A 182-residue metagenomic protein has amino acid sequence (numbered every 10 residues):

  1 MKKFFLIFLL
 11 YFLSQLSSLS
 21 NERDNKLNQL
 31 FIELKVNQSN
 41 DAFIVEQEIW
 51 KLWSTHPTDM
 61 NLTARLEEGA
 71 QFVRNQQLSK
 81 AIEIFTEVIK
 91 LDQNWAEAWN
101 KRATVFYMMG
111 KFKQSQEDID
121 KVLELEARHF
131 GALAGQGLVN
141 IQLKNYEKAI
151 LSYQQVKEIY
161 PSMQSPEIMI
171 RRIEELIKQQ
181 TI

Functional and structural regions predicted by a protein language model:
I7-Q15: Bacterial N-terminal signal peptides
S18-E67: N-terminal leader/linker segments that initiate helical-solenoid repeat arrays
N28-Q38, I141-S165, R171, E175: TPR/TPR-like (Sel1-like) alpha-helical repeat modules
L34-K35, W50-W53, I89, L123 (+2 more regions): A conserved position within tetratricopeptide repeats
D41-F43, P57, F130-G131, Y160-R172 (+1 more regions): Boundary/linker segments of alpha-helical solenoid repeat arrays
T55, R74, M108, Q142-L143 (+1 more regions): Register position in tetratricopeptide repeats
D59-E126, G131: Alpha-helical adaptor scaffolds
E97-K101, G131-G135, L151, S165-I170: Alpha-solenoid helical repeat scaffolds
